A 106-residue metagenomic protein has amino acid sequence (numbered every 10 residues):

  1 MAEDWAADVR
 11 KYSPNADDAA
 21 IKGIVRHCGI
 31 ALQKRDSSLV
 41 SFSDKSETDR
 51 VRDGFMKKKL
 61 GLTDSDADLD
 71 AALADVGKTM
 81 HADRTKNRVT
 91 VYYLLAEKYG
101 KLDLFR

Functional and structural regions predicted by a protein language model:
A2-M56, D103: Core of compact, soluble alpha-helical bundle domains
E3-S13, S65-A82: Short amphipathic alpha-helical segments and their helix-coil junctions
A16, L39-S43, L60-S65, K78-N87: Short acidic, glycine/proline-enriched loop segments that cap or flank alpha-helices
A20, I24, E47, D68 (+2 more regions): Residue-level detector of well-ordered alpha-helical segments, enriched for hydrophobic/aromatic packing positions
D44-R52, L60-D75: Strongly charged, low-complexity linkers/loops
A71-R106: Short, compact, well-ordered microdomains
